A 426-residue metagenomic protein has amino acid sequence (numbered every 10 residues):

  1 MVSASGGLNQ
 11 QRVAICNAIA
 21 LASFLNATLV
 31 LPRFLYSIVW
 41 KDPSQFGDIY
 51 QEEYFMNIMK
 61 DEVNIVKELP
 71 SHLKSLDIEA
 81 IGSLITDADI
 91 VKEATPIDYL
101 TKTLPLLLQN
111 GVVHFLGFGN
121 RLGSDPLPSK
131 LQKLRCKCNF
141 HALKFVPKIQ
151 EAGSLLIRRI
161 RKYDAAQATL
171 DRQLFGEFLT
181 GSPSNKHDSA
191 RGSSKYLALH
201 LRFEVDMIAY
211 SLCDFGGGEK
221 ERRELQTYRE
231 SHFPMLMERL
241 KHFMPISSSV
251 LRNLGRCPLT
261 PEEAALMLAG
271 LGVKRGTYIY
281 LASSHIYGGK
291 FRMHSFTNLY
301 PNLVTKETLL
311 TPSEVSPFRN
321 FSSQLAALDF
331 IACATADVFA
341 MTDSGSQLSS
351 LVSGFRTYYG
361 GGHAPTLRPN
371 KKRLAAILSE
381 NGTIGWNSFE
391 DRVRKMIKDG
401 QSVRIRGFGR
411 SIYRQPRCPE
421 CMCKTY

Functional and structural regions predicted by a protein language model:
M1, V250-A265, G270, N302-A336: Donor nucleotide-activated moiety binding/catalytic core segment of transferases that use nucleotide-activated donors
M1-G255, L271, Y287: Secretory-pathway glycan-assembly enzymes, especially type II membrane glycosyltransferases that use nucleotide-sugar
C16, Y36, Q324-K371: A donor-sugar binding/catalytic signature common to diverse glycosyltransferases and related nucleotide-sugar
S23-N26, V30, F34, K60 (+7 more regions): Short amphipathic alpha-helices and their capping/turn residues within compact interaction modules
L31-K41, Y278-I286, L310-E314, Q347-S350 (+2 more regions): Short amphipathic alpha-helical segments embedded in low-complexity Lys/Glu-rich regions
S37-V39, P43-F55, S71, L303-L309 (+3 more regions): Catalytic cores of eukaryotic secretory-pathway lumenal/extracellular enzymes that build and remodel glycoconjugates
N57, N64, L367-Y426: Leloir-type glycosyltransferase catalytic cores
P234-V250, R275-R319: Catalytic donor nucleotide-activated moiety binding site of glycosyltransferases and closely related
